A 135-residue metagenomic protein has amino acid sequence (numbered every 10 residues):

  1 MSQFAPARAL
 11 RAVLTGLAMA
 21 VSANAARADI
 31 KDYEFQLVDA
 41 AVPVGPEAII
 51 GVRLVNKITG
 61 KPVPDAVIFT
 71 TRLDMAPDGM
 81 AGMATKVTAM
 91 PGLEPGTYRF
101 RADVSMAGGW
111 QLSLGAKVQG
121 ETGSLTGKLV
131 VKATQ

Functional and structural regions predicted by a protein language model:
M1-R8: N-terminal secretory signal peptides that target proteins for export/translocation
A9-L10, A84: Membrane-targeting and insertion segments and their boundary/processing signals
R11-S22: Bacterial N-terminal signal peptides
A28-A107, Q111-Q135: Contiguous segments within soluble domain cores/interaction surfaces
